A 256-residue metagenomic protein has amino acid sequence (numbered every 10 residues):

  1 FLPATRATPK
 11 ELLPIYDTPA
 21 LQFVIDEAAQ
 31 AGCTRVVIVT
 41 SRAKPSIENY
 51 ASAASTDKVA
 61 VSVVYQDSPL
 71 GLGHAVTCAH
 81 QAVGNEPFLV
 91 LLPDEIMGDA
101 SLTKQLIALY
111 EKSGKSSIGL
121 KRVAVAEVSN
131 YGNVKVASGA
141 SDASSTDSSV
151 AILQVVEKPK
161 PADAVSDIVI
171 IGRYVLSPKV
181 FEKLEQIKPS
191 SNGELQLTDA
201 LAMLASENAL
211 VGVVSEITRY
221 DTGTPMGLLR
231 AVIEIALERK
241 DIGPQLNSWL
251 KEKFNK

Functional and structural regions predicted by a protein language model:
F1-P3, S46: Short N-terminal binding/cap micro-motifs at the start of the first secondary-structure element
L13-P14, T18-V90, I96-S101: Conserved N-terminal catalytic core of the sugar/cofactor nucleotidyltransferase
Q30, S52, Q81-G84, A108-K115 (+4 more regions): Generic secondary-structure signature for well-ordered alpha-helical cores
I38, V90, I118-G119, G212: Structural beta-sheet core signal
T40-S41, P93, K121-R122, S215: Cofactor-binding loop segments of dinucleotide-utilizing enzymes, especially the Rossmann-like FAD- and NAD(P)+-binding
G98-K183, I187, S191: Conserved core of the sugar-phosphate nucleotidyltransferase
V136, S148-A151, V165-K256: Conserved alpha/beta core of the MobA/IspD/sugar-nucleotide pyrophosphorylase nucleotidyltransferase superfamily
